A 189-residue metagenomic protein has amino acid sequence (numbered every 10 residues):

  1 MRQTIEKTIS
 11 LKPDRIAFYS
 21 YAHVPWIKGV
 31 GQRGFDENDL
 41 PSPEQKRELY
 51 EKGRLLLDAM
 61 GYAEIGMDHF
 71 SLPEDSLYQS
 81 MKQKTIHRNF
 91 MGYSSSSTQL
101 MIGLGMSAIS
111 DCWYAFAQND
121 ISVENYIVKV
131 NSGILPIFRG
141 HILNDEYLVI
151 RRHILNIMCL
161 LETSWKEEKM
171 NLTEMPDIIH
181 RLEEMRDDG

Functional and structural regions predicted by a protein language model:
M1-L172: C-terminal scaffold of the Radical SAM
D177-G189: Basic amphipathic alpha-helical segments that dock to polyanions
